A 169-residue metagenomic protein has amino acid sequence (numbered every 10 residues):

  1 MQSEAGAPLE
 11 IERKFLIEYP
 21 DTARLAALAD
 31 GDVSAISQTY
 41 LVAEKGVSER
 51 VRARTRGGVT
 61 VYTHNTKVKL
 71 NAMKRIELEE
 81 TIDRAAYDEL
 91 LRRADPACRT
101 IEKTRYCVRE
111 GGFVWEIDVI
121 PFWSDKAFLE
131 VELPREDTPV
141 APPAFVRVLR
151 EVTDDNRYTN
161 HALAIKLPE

Functional and structural regions predicted by a protein language model:
M1-E169: Phosphate-end processing signature that detects enzymes handling 5′-triphosphorylated RNA and polyphosphate
